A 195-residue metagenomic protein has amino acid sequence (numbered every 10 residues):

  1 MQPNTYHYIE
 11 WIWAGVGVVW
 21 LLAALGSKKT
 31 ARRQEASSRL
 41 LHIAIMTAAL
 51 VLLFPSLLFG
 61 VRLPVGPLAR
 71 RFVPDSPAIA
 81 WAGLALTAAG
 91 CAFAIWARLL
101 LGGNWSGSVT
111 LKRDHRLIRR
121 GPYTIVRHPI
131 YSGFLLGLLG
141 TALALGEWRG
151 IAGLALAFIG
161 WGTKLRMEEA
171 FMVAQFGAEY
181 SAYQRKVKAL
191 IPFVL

Functional and structural regions predicted by a protein language model:
M1-K112, R119, G137-L195: Membrane-anchoring alpha-helices and their flanking helix-loop junctions
H115-V126, I130-Y131, V173: Solvent-exposed interhelical
